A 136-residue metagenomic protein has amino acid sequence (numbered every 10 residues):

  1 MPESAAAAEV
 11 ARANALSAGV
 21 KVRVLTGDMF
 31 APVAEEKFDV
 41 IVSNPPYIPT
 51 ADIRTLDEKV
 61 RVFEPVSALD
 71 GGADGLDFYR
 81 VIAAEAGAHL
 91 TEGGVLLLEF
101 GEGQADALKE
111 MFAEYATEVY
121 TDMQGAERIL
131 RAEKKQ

Functional and structural regions predicted by a protein language model:
M1-T55: Conserved SAM/SAH cofactor-binding pocket of Class I
E3, A73-K134: Conserved Class I SAM-dependent methyltransferase catalytic core
A11, N44, V60, I82 (+2 more regions): Residue-level signal for inorganic ion chemistry
R23-L25, S67, E118: Structural signal for short hydrophobic segments within the conserved structured cores of catalytic domains across
Y47, E133-Q136: C-terminal beta-strand of the catalytic ATP-binding
Y47-D77: Mobile active-site "lid"/loop adjacent to the S-adenosyl-L-methionine
